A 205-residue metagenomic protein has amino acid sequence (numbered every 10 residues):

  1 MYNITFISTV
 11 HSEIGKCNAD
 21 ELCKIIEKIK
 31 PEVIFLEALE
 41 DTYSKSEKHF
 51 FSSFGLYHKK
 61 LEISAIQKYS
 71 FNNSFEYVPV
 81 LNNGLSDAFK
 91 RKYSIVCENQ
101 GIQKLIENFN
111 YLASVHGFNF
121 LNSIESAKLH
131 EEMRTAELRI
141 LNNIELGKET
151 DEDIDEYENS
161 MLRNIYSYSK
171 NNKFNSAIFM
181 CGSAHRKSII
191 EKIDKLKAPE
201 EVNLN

Functional and structural regions predicted by a protein language model:
M1-K24: Zymogen propeptides
N3-T5, N175-C181: Generic beta-sheet signal
T5, V78-V80, P199-V202: General small-molecule cofactor/ligand-binding pocket signal
I26, K30-A38: Proline-aspartate-enriched helix->loop->beta-strand connector
P31, N172-F174: Short, high-confidence coil segments that cap the C-terminus of an alpha-helix and link into the following beta-strand
D41-T42, E47-N172, S183-A184, E191-K192: Hydrophobic, often amphipathic alpha-helical segments used for membrane interaction and targeting
N143, R186, E191-N205: Short, flexible loop segments at boundaries between secondary-structure elements
